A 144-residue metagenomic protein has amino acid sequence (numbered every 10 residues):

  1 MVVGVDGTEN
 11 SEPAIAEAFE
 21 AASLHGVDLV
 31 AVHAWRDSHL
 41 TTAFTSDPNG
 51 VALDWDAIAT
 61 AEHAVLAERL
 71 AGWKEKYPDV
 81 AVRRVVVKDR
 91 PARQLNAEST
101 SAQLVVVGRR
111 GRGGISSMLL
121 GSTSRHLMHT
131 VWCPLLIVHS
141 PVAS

Functional and structural regions predicted by a protein language model:
V2-A52, K74-V85, S140-S144: Small/aliphatic-rich secondary-structure junction motif
A14, E62-L66, T123: Hydrophobic alpha-helical membrane-association signature
E17, A21, L29-A31, V65 (+5 more regions): Short, structured motif recognition centered on aromatic/hydrophobic residues
V51-E62: A short acidic, glycine-rich active-site loop that binds or catalyzes chemistry on phosphate/adenosine moieties
G72, A81, V85, A97 (+2 more regions): C-terminal, charge/polar-rich interaction regions
R90-L95, T123: Short acidic active-site motifs
L104-T130, S144: Glycine-rich, Arg-bearing micro-motifs that act as flexible, cationic patches
